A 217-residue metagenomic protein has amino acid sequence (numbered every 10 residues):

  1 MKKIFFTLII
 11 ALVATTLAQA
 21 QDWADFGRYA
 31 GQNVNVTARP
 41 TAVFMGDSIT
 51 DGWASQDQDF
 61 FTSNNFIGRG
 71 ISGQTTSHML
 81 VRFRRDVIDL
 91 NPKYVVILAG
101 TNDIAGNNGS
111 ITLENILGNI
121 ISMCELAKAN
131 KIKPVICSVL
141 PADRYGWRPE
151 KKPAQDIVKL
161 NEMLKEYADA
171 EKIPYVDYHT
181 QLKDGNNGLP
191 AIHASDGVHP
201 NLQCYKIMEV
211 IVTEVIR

Functional and structural regions predicted by a protein language model:
I4-V13: Sec-dependent N-terminal signal peptides
L12, L140-R217: Catalytic His-Asp segment of secreted/periplasmic serine-dependent ester chemistry enzymes
V13-Q19: C-terminal segment of classical bacterial N-terminal signal peptides
Q19-Y94: Serine-esterase "nucleophile elbow" of acetyl-processing enzymes
T41-G46, F66-G70, Y94-A99, P134-S138 (+2 more regions): Structural recognition of the beta-strand scaffold that forms the well-ordered cores of secreted hydrolase catalytic
S48-G52, S72-T76, T101-G106, L140-R144 (+2 more regions): Solvent-exposed loop/turn segments at secondary-structure junctions within structured extracellular/periplasmic domains
L98-I104, C124-I157: Active-site segments of SGNH/GDSL-like serine hydrolases that catalyze O-acetyl group transfer/hydrolysis on lipids
T112-I121, P153-N161: Charged helix-capping and loop-helix junction motifs
